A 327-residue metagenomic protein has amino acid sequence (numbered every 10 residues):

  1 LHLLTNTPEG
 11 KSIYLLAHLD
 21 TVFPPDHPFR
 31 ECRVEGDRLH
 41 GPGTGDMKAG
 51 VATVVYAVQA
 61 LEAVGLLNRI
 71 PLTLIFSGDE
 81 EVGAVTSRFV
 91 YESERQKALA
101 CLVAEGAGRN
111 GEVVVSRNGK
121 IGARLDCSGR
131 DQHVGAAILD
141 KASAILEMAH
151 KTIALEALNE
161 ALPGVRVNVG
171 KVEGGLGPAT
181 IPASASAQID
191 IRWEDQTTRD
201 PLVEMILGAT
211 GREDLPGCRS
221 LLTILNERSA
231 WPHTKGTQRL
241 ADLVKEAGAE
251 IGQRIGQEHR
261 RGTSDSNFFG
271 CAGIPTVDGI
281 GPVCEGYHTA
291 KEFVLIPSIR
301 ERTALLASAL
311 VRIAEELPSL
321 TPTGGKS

Functional and structural regions predicted by a protein language model:
L1-P42, A63-N68, S266: Acidic/His- and Gly-rich active-site-bordering loop/insert found across diverse amide/peptide-bond hydrolases
S12-Y14, L39, L99-V103, R124 (+1 more regions): Short glycine-aspartate micro-motif
Y14, P71-I75, L221: A structural signal for isolated positions on well-ordered beta-strands in alpha/beta enzyme cores
L19-D20, R38, I75-V82, E105-G108 (+2 more regions): Acidic, glycine-rich active-site loops and adjacent beta-strand->loop/helix elements that engage anionic groups
E31-T44, G129-D131, I251, Y287: Glycine/charged-rich beta-loop-alpha catalytic/anionic-binding loops adjacent to active sites
G41-G45, S77, V134-A142: Flexible, glycine/proline-enriched loop segments at strand-loop-helix junctions that form or flank small-ligand binding
M47-N118, E160, A314, P318-T323: Acidic/histidine-rich catalytic neighborhood of metal-dependent amide-processing enzymes
G106-A107, V115, G122-S327: Metal-dependent amide/peptide-bond hydrolase catalytic core, centered on the "pita-bread" metallohydrolase fold
